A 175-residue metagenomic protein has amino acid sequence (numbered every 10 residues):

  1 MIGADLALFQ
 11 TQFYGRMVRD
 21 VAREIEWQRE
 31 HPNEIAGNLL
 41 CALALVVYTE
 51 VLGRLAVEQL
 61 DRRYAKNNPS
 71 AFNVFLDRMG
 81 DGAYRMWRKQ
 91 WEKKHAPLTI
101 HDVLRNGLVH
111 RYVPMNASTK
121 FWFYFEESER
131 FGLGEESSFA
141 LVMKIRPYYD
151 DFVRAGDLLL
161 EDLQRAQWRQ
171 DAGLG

Functional and structural regions predicted by a protein language model:
M1-N38: Charged alpha-helical initiation segments
A4, L8-Q12, R16, N67-S70 (+2 more regions): Alpha-helix boundary/N-cap detector
A7, T11, N38-A42, K94 (+2 more regions): Amphipathic, non-membrane alpha-helical segments in soluble helical-bundle scaffolds
M17-R19, I35-G82: Short, contiguous, well-structured surface segments enriched in hydrophobic/aromatic residues
D20, E24, V74-M79, D151 (+2 more regions): Residues that form generic nucleotide/phosphate-binding pockets
E24, L55, L108: Short alpha-helical functional segments enriched in proximate histidine and acidic residues
E26-G37, D61-K66, G82-P97: Intrinsically disordered, low-complexity coil segments
Y84-G175: Acidic, Ser/Thr/Gly/Pro-rich intrinsically disordered interaction regions
